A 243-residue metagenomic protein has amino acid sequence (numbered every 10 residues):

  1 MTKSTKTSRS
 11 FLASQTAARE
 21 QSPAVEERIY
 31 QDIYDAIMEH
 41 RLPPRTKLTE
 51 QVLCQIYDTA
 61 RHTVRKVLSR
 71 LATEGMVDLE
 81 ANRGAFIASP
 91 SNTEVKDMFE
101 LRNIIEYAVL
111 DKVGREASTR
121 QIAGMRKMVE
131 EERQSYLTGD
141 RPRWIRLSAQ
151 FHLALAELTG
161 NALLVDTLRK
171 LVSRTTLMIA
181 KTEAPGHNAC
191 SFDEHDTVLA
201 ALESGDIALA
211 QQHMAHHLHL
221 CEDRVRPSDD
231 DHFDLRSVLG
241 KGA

Functional and structural regions predicted by a protein language model:
M1-D111, R115, R226-A243: Short linear motifs at protein or domain termini
T2-K3, G186-A243: C-terminal regulatory/effector modules of DNA-binding transcriptional regulators
A24, I122-A123, G186-C190: Short helix-capping and inter-helix turn/linker motifs at the boundaries of alpha-helical repeat units
M38-E39, G160, E203-S204: Residues at helix-coil transition
R41, M76, D140, D206-I207: Residue-level recognition of short, well-ordered coil/turn positions that link secondary-structure elements
A72-D78, L171-S173, H187-A189: Mobile beta-alpha loop/short-helix "lid" or hinge segments that flank ligand
M98, L110, A117-A180, F192-A201 (+1 more regions): Conserved amphipathic alpha-helical segments that form helical-bundle/coiled-coil interaction surfaces
